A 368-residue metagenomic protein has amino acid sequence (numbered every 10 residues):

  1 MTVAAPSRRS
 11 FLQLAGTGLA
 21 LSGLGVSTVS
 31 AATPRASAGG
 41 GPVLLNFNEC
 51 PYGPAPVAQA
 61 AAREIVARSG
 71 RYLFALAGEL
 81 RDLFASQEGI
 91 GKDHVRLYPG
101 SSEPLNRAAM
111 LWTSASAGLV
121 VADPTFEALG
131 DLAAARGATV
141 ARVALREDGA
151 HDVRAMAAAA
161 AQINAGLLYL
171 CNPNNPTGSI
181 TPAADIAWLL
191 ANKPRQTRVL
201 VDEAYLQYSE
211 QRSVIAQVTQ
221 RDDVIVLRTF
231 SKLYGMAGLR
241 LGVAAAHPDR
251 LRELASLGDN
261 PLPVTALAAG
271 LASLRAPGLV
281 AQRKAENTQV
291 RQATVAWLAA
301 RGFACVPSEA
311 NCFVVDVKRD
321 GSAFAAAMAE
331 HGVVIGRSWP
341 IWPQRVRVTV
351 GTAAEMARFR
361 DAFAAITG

Functional and structural regions predicted by a protein language model:
M1-A20: N-terminal secretory signal peptides and thylakoid transit peptides that target proteins across membranes
A15-R71, S86, N164: N-terminal "arm"/small-domain region of PLP-dependent enzymes with the aminotransferase-like
A55, D223-V306: PLP-dependent aminotransferase class I/II
S69, E79-G118, R136: Phosphate-binding glycine-rich loop
L111-L170: PLP-dependent aminotransferase-like
L145-E147, T288, W297-H331: Conserved PLP-binding catalytic core of the aspartate aminotransferase-like
V153-I163, S179-V199, E203-L233: Active-site pre-lysine segment of PLP-dependent enzymes
E330, W339-G368: PLP-dependent enzyme catalytic core of the Aspartate aminotransferase-like
